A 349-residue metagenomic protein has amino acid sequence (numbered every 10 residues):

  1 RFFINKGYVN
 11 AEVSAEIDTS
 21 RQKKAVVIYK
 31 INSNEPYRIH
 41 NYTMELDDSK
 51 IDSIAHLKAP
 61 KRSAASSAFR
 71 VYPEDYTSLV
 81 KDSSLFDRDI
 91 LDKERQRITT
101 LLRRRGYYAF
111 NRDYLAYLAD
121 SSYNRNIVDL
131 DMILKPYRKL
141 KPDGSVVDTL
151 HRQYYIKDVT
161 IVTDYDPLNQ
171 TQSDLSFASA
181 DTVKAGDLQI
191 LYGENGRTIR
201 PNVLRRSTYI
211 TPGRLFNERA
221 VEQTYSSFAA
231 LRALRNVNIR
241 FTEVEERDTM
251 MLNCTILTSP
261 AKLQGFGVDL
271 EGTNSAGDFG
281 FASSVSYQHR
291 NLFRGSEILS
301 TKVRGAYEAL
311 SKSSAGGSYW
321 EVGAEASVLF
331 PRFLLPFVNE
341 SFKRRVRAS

Functional and structural regions predicted by a protein language model:
R1-A230: Interaction-mediating elements
R197-T198, N217-S349: Gram-negative/organellar outer-membrane beta-barrel architecture
